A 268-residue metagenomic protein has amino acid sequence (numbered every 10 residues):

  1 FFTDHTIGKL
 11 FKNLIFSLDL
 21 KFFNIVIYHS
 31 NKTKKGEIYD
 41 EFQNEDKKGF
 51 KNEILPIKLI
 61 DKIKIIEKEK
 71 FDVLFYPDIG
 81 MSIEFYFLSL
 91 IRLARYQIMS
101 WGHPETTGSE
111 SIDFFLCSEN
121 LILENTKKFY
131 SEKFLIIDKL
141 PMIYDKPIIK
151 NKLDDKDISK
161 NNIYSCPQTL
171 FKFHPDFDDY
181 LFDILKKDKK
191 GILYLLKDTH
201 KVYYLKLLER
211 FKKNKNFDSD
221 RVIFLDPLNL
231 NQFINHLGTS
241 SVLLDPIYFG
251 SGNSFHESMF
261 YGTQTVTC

Functional and structural regions predicted by a protein language model:
F1-F50: N-terminal subdomain of nucleotide-sugar transferases
T3-F23, K139-N229, L237-G238: Conserved catalytic-core segment of nucleotide-activated headgroup transferases in glycan assembly
I54-K62, V222-N235, S251: Conserved active-site histidine-acidic residue motif and adjacent donor-binding/catalytic loop of glycosyltransferases
D61-E67, N229-S240, H256-F260: Short acidic alpha-helix that forms the nucleotide-activated donor recognition element in Leloir-type transferases
E67-G80: Short N-terminal targeting/anchoring amphipathic segment
K70-V73, H236-F249, T263: Acidic donor-binding loop of glycosyltransferase active sites
R92-I149: Active-site-proximal region of nucleotide-activated glycan assembly enzymes, centered on histidine/acidic-rich loops
Q264-C268: Short hydrophobic beta-strand element within catalytic cores of glycosyltransferases and related nucleotide-activated
